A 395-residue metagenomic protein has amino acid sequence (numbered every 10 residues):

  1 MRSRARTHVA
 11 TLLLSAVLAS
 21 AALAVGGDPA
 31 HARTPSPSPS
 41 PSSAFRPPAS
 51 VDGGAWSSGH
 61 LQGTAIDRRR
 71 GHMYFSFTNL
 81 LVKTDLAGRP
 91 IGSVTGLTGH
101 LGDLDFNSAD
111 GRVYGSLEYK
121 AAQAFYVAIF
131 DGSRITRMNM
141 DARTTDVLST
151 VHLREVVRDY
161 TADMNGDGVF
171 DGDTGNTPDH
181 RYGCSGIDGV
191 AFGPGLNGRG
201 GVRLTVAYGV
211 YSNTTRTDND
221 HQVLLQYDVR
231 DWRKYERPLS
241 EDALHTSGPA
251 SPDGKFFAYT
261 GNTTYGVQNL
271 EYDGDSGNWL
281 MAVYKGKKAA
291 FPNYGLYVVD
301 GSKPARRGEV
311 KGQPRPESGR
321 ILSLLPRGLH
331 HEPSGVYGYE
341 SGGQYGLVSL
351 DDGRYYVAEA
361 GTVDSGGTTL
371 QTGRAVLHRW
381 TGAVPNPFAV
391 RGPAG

Functional and structural regions predicted by a protein language model:
M1-R33: Secretory targeting and sorting signals
R46-G53, I135-I187, V229-T264, G308-S341: Surface-exposed loop and turn segments in beta-propeller and other repeat-based domains that flank or scaffold
A49-N79, H100-D103, G195: Beta-strand-rich domains and repeat architectures in extracellular enzymes and scaffolds, especially beta-propellers
S58-G63, H100-L101, K120-A122, D163-P194 (+2 more regions): Signature of short aromatic-glycine-proline-rich micro-motifs recurring in repeat-based ectodomains
I66-R70, F106-D110, P194-G200, D273-S276 (+1 more regions): Residue-level detector of Asp-centered blade-edge/turn motifs that repeat once per structural unit in beta-propeller
N79, E118-K120, S133, L153 (+5 more regions): Residue-level signature of beta-propeller blades and closely related beta-rich strand-turn architectures in secreted
A87-F125: Blade-loop segments of beta-propeller domains
A124-R143, T217-S240, P292-P314, T369-A394: Beta-propeller blade signature
